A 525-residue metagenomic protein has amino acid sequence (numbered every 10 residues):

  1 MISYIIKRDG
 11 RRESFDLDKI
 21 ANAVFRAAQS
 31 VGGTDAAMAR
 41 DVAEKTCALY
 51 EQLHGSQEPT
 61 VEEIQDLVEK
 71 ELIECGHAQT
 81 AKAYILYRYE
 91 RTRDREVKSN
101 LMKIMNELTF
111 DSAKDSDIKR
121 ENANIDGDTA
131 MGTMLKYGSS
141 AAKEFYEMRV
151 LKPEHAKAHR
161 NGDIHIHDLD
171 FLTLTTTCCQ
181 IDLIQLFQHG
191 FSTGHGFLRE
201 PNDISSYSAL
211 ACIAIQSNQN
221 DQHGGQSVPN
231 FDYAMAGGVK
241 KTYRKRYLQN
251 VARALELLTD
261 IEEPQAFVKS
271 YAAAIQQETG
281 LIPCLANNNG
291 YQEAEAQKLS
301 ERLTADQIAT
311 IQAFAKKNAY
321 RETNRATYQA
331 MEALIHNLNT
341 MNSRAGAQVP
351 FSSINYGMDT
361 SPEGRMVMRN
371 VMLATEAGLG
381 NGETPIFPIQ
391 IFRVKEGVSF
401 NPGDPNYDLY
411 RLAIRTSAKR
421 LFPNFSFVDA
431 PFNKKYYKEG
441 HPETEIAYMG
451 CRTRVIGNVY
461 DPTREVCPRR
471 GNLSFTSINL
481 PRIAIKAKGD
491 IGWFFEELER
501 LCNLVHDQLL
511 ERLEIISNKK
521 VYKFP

Functional and structural regions predicted by a protein language model:
M1-L108: Charged, amphipathic alpha-helical regulatory modules used for macromolecular assembly or allosteric control
E90-D94, N100-P525: Conserved catalytic cores of very large enzyme subunits
